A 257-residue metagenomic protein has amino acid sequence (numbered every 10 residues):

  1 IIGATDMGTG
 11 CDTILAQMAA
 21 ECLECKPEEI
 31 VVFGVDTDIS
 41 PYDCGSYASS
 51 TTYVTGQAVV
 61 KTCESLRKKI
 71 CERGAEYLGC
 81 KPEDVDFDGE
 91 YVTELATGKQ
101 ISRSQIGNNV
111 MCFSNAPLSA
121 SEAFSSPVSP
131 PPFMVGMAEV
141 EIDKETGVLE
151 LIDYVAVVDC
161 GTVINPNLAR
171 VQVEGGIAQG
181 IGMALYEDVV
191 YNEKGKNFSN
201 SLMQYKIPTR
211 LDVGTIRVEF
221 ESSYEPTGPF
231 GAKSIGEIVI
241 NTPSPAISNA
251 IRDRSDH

Functional and structural regions predicted by a protein language model:
I1-G3: Structural motif
C11-A19: Thiamine diphosphate
M18-H257: C-terminal catalytic domains of large/alpha subunits in multi-subunit enzymes
